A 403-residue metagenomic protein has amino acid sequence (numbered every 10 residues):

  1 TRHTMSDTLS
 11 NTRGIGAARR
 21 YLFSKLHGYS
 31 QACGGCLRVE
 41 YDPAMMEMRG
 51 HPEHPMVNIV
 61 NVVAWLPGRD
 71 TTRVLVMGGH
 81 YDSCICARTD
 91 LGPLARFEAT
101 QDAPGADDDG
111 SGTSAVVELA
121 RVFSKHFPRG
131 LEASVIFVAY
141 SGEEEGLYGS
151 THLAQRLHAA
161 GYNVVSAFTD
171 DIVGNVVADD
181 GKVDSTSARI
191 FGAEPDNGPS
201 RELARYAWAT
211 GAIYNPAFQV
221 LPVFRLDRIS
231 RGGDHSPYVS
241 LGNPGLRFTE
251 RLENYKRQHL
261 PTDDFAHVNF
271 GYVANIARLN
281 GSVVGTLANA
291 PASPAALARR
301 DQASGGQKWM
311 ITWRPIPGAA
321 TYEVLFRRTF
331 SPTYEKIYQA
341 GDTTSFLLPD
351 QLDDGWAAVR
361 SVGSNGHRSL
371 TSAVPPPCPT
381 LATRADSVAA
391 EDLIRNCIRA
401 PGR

Functional and structural regions predicted by a protein language model:
T1-L66: A non-catalytic alpha/beta surface segment that caps or lines the substrate-entry region of metallo-dependent hydrolase
A64, M77-G78, D82-S83, A87-L147 (+1 more regions): Alpha-helical metal-binding/catalytic segments enriched in His/Glu/Asp
Y140-P237, L241, G245-R247: Metal-dependent peptidase/peptidase-like ectodomains
E253-R299: His/Asp/Glu-rich mid-to-C-terminal helical/loop segments that flank catalytic regions of hydrolases
Q307-G318: Conserved aromatic anchor
K336-T343: Short beta-strand segments within Ig-like beta-sandwich modules, predominantly Fibronectin type-III
L347-R368: Beta-strand-rich modules
S364-I398: Extracellular fibronectin type III
